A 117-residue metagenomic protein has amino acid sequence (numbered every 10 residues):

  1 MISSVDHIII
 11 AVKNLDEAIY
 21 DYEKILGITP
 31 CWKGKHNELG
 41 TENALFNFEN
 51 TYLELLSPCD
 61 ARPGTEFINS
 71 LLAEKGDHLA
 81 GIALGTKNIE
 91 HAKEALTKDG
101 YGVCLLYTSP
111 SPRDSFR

Functional and structural regions predicted by a protein language model:
I2, I9-L53, C59, T97-G100 (+1 more regions): Core segments of cupin and vicinal oxygen chelate
S4-K13, A44-L45, E49, F67-A95: Vicinal oxygen chelate
L39, R62, S115: Flexible, glycine-rich phosphate/dinucleotide-binding loops and adjacent beta-alpha linkers at cofactor/substrate
L55-I68, K75: A broadly used, surface-exposed interaction patch
Y107-R117: Single conserved hydrophobic/aromatic residue that forms the stacking wall/gate of nucleotide- or nucleobase-binding
